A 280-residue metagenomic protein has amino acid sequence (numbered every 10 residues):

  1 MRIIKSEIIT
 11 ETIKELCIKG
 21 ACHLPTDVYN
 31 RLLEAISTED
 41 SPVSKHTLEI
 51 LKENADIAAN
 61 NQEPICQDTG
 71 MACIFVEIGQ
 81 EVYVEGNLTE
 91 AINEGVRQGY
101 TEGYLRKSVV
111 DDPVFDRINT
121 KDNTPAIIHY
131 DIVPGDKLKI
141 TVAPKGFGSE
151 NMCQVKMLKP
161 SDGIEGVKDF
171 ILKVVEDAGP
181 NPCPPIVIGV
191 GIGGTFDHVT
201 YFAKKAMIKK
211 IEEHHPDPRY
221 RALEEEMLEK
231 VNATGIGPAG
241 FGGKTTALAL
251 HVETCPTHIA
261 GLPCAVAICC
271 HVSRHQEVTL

Functional and structural regions predicted by a protein language model:
M1-L280: Non-transmembrane, aqueous-exposed alpha-helical and coiled segments at domain scale
